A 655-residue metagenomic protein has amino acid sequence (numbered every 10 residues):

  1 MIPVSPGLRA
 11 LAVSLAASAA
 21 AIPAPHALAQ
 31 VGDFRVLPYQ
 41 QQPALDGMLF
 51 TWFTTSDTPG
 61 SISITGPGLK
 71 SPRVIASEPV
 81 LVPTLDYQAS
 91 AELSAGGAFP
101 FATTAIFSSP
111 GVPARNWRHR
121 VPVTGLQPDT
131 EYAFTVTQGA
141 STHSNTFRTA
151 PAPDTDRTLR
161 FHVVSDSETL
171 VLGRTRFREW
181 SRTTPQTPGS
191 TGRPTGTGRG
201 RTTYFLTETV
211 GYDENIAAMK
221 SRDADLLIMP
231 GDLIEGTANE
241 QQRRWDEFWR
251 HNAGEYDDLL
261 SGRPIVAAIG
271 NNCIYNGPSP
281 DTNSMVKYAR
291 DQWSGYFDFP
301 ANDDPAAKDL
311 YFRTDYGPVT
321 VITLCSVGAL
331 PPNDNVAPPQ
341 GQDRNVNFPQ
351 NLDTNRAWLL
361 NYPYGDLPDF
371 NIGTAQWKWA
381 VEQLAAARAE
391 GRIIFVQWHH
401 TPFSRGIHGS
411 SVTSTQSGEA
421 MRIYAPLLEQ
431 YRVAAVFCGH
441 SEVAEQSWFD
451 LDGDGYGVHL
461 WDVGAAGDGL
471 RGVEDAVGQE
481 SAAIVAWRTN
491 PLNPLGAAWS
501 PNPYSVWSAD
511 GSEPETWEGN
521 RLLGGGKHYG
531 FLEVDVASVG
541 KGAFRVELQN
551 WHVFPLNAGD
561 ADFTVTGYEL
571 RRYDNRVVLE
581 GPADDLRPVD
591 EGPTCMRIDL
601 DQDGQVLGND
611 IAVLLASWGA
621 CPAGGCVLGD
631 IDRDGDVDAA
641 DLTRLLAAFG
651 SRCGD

Functional and structural regions predicted by a protein language model:
A10-P23: Bacterial N-terminal signal peptides
Q30-S61, G66-F99, T103-T104, S108 (+10 more regions): Metal-dependent phosphoesterase/phosphodiesterase active-site architecture
V123-T130: Surface-exposed, short loops/turns at beta-strand junctions within beta-sandwich domains
T142-G236: An acidic-aromatic substrate-binding cleft motif
D166, G231-D232, G270-N271, H399 (+1 more regions): Active-site glycine-centered loops adjacent to acidic/histidine catalytic or metal-binding residues that shape
E208-N276: Core catalytic region of metal-dependent phosphoesterases/phosphodiesterases, especially metallo-beta-lactamase-like
G592-D655: Cellulosome-associated attachment modules in secreted, modular CAZymes
